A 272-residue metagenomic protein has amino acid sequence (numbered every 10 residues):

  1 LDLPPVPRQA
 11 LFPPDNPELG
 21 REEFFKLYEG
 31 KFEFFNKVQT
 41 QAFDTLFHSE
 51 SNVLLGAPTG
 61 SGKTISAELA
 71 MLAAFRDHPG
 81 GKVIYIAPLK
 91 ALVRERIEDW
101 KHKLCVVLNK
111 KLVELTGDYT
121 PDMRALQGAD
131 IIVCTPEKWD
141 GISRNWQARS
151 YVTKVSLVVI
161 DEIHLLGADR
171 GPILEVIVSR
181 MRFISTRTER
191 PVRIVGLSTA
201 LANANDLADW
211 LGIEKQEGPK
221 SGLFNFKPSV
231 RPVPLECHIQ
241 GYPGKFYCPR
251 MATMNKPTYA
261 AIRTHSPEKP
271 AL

Functional and structural regions predicted by a protein language model:
L1-T45, E50-L54, A148, A271: Helicase-associated low-complexity/disordered flanking segments
D44-S51, T64-P79, S179-I184: Walker A/P-loop NTP-binding motif
T64-I65, K82-H102, D140, T199-N203: Conserved Walker A/P-loop ATP-binding site and its immediately adjacent core in helicase/helicase-like ATPase domains
L72-E95, S185-P191: Conserved SF1/SF2 helicase motif Ia
L92-E114, D209-E217: Conserved helix-turn-beta segment of the N-terminal RecA-like "Helicase ATP-binding" lobe in SF1/SF2 helicases
D118-V133: Conserved motor-coupling elements within RecA-like helicase/translocase cores
P136-D140, Q147-E189: SF2 helicase catalytic motif II
R193-L272: Conserved interdomain linker/interface between the two RecA-like ATPase lobes of SF2 helicase motors
